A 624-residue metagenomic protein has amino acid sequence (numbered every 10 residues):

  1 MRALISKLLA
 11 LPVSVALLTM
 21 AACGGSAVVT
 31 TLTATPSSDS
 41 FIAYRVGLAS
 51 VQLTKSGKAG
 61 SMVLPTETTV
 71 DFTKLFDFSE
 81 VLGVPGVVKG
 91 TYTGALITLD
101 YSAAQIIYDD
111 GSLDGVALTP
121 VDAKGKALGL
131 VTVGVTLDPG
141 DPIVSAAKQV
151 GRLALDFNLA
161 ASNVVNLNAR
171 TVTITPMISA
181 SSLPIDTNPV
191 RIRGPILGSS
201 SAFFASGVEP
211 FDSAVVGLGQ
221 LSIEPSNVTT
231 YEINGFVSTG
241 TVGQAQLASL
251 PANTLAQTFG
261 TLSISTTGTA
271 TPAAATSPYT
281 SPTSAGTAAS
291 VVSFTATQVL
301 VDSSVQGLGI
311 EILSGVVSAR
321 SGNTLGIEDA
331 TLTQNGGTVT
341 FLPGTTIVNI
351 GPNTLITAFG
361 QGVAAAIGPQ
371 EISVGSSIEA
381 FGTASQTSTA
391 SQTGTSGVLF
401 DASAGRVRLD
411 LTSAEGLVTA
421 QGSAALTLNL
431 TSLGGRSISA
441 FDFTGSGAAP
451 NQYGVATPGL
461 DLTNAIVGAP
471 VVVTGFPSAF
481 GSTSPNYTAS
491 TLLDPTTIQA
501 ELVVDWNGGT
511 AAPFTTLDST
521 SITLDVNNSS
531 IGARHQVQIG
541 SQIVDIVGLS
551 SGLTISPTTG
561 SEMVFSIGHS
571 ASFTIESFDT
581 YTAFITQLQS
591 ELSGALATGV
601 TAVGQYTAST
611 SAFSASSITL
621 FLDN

Functional and structural regions predicted by a protein language model:
M1-P12: Bacterial N-terminal signal peptides that target proteins for export
T19-A22: C-terminal motif of bacterial Sec signal peptides marking the signal peptidase cleavage site
G24-T333, T338, G344-R406, S413-V418 (+4 more regions): A short, solvent-exposed, low-complexity linear motif enriched for acidic/polar residues with Pro/Gly/Ser/Thr
S439, A448-G454: Long, polar low-complexity intrinsically disordered regions
L460-L462: Alpha-helical scaffolds that organize eukaryotic protein assemblies
